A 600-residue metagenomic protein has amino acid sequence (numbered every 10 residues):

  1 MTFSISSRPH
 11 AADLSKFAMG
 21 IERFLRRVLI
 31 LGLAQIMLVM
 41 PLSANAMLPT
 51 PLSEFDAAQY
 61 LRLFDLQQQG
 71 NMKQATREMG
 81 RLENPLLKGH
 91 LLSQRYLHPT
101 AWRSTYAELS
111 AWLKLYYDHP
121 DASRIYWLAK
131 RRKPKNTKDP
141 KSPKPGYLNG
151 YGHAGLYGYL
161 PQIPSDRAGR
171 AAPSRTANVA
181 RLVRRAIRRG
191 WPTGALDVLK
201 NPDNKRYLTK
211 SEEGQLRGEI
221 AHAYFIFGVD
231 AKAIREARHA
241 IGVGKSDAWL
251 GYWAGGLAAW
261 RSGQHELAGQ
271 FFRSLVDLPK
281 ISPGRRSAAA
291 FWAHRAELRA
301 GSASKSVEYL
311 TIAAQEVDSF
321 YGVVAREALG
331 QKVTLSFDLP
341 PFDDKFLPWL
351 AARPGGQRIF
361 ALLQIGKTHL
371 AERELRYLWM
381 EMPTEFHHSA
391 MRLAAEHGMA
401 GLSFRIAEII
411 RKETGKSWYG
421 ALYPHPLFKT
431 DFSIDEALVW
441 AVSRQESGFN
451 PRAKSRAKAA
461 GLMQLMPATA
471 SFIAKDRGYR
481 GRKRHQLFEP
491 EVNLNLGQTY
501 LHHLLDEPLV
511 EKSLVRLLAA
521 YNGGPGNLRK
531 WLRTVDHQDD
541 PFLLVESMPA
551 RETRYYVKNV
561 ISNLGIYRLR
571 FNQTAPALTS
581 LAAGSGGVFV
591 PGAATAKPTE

Functional and structural regions predicted by a protein language model:
M1-L25: N-terminal secretory signal peptides that target proteins for export/translocation
V28-M40: Bacterial N-terminal signal peptides
N45-L48, N71-T76, T105-L109, N149-A168 (+5 more regions): Repeat-mediated protein-protein interaction surfaces in helical alpha-solenoids
A58-G70, A177-G194, P354-K367: Alpha-helical segment of the N-proximal tetratricopeptide repeat
P85-K88, S93-L97, Y106-A122, W127-L128 (+13 more regions): Catalytic glycan-binding domains that act on GlcNAc-containing polysaccharides
